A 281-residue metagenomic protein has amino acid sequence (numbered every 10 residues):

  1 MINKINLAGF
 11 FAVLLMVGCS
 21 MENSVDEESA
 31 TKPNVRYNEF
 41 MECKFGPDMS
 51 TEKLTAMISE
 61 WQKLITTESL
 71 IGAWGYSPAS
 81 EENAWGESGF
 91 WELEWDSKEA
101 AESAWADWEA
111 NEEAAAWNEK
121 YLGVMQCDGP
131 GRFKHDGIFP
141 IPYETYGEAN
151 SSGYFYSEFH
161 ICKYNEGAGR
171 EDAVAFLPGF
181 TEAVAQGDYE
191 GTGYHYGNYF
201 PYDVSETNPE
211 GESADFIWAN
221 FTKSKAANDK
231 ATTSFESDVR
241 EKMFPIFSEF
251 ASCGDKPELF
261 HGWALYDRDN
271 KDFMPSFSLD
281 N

Functional and structural regions predicted by a protein language model:
M1-A8: Bacterial N-terminal signal peptides that target proteins for export
A12-V13: Residue-level signal for mature regions of secreted extracellular proteins and peptides
M16-G18: C-terminal motif of bacterial Sec signal peptides marking the signal peptidase cleavage site
S20-F90, E94-F244, S248-N281: Short S/T/G/P-rich N-terminal loop/turn motif that feeds into the first structured element of a domain
